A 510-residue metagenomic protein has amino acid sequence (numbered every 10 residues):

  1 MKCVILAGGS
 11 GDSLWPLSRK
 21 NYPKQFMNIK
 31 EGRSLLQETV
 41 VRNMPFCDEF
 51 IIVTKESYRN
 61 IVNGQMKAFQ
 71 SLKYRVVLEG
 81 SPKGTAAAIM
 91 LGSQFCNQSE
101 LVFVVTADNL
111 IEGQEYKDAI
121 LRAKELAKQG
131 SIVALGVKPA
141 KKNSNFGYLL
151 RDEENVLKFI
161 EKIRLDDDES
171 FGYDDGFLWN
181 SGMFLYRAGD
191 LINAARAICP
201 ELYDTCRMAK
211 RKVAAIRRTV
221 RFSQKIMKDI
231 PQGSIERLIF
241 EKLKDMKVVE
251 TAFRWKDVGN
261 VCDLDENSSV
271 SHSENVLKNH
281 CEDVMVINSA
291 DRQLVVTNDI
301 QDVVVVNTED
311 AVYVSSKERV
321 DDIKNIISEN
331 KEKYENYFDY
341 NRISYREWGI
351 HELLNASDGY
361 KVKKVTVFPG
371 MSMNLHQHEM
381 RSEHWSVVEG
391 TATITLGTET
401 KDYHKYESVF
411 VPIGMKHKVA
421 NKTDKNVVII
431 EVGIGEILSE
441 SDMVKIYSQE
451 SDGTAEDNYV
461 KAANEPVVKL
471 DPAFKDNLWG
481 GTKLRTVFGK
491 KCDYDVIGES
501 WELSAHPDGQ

Functional and structural regions predicted by a protein language model:
M1-I5, S13-K20, N28-V104, L110-E112 (+1 more regions): Conserved N-terminal catalytic core of the sugar/cofactor nucleotidyltransferase
L6, V105, V387, V432: Catalytic metal- and UDP-sugar-binding loop of GT-A-like glycosyltransferases, i.e., residues flanking the conserved
L36, G92, D108, L149 (+3 more regions): Residue-level signal for inorganic ion chemistry
Y58, N109, D190-L191, D263 (+1 more regions): Short, well-ordered alpha-helical scaffold segment located in the soluble/lumenal catalytic or ligand-binding core
G113-R217, R221-M227, K247: Conserved core of the sugar-phosphate nucleotidyltransferase
Y148, N155, A311-V312, S372 (+3 more regions): Structural motif
N193-S386, T393-T395, T400-V409, L438 (+2 more regions): Left-handed beta-helix
T393, T400-K405, I413-M443, G498: Ligand-binding loop in jelly-roll beta-barrel domains
